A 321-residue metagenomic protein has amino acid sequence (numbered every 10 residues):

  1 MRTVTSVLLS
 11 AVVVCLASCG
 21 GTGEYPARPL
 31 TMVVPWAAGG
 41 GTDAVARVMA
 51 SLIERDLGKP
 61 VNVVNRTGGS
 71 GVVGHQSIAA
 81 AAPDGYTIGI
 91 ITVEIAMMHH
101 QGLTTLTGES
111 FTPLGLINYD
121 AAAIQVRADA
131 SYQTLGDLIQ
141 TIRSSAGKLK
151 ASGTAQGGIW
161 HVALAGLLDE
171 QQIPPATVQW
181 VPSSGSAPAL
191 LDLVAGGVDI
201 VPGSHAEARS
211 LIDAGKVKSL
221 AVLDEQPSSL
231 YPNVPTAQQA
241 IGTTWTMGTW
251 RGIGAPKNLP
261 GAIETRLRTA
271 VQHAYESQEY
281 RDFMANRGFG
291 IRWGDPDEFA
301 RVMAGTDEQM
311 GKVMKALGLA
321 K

Functional and structural regions predicted by a protein language model:
M1-R28, K321: Short, low-complexity disordered leader/linker segments with a strong preference for bacterial N-terminal type II
G20-E109, K148, I173-I200, I291-G294 (+1 more regions): N-terminal (or domain-start) structured segment
G41-V45, M49, S70, G74 (+12 more regions): Stable alpha-helical elements in mature extracytoplasmic
I53, L57, N65, A82 (+13 more regions): Sec/Tat-exported extracytoplasmic proteins
A80-Y86, H100-P188, A237, W250-F283: Hinge/capping helix and adjacent helix->loop/strand transition within the periplasmic-binding protein
V93-L103, A165-Q172, A195, D199-N233 (+1 more regions): A ligand-binding cleft/hinge motif common to bilobed small-molecule-binding domains
E207-E276, G305-E308, V313: C-terminal lobe and pocket-closing loops of periplasmic/extracytoplasmic Venus-flytrap solute-binding proteins
T265, E276, R281-R301: Mature extracytoplasmic/periplasmic domains
